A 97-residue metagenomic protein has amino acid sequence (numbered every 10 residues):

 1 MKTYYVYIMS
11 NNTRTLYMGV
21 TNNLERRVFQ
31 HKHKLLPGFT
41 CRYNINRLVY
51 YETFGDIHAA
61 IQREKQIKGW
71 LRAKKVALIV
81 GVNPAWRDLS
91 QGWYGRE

Functional and structural regions predicted by a protein language model:
M1-L36, C41-Y51, H58-K65, L78 (+2 more regions): GIY-YIG nuclease catalytic motif and its immediate N-terminal context
K68: Catalytic/regulatory signature loops of cyclic-dinucleotide turnover enzymes and related class III nucleotidyl cyclases
K75: Exposed acidic/Ser/Thr-rich ligand/metal-binding surfaces
